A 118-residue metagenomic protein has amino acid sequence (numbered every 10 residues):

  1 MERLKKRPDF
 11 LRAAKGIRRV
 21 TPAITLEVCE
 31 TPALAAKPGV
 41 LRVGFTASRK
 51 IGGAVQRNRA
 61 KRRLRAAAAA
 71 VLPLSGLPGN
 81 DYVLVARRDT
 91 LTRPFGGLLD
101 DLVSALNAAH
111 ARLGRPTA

Functional and structural regions predicted by a protein language model:
M1-A118: Positively charged, solvent-exposed patches that mediate nucleic-acid binding
